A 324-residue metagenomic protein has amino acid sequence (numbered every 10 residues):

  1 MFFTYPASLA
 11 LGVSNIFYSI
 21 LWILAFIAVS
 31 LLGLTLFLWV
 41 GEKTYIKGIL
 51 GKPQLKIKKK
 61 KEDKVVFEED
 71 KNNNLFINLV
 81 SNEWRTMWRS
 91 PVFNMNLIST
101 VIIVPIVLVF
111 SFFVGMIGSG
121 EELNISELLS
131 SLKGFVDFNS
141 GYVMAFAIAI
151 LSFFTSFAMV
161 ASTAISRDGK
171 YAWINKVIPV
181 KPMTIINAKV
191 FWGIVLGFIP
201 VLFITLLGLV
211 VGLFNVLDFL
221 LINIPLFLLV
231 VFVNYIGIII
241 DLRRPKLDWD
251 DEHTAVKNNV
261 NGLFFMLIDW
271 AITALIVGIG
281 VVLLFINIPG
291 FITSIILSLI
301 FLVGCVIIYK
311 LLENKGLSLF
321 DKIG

Functional and structural regions predicted by a protein language model:
M1-W173, K181-G324: Hydrophobic alpha-helical transmembrane segments of membrane proteins
